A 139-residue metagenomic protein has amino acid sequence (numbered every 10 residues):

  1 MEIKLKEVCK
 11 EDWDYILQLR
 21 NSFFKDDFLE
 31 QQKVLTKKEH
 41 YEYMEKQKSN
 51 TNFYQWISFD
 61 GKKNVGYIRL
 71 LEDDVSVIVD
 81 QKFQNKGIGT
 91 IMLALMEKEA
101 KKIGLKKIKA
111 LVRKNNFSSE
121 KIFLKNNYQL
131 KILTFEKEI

Functional and structural regions predicted by a protein language model:
E2-Q18: A short beta-loop-alpha structural element at the N-terminal edge of CoA-dependent acyl/N-acetyltransferase catalytic
F24-E45: Conserved GNAT-fold acetyl-CoA-binding loop/helix
N52-G66: Conserved beta-hairpin
F59, D74-I88: A short, internal acetyl-CoA/4′-phosphopantetheine-binding micro-motif in the GNAT/acyltransferase core
N85-E99, F117-K125: Conserved acetyl-CoA-binding loop-helix of GNAT-fold acetyltransferases
A100-R113: Conserved GNAT acetyl-CoA-binding A-motif
A110-E120, E136-E138: Conserved beta-strand-loop-alpha-helix junction that forms the acyl-donor binding cleft
L124-T134: Conserved acetyl-CoA-binding loop of GNAT-fold acetyltransferases
